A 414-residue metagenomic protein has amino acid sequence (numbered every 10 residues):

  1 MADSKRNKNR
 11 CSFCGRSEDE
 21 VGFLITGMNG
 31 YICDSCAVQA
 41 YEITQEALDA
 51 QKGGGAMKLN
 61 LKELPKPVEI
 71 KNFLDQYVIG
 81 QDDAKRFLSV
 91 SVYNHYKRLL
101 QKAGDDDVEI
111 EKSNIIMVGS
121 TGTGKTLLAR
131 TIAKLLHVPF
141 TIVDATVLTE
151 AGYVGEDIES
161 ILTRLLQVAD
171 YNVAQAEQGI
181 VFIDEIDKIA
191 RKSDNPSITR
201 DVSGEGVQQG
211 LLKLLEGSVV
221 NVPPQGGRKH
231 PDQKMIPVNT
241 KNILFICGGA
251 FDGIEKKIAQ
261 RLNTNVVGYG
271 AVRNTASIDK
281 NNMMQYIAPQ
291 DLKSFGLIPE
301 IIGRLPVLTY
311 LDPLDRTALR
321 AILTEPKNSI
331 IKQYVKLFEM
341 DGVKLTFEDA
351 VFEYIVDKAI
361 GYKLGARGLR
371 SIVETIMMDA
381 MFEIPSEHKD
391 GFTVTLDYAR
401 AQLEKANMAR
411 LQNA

Functional and structural regions predicted by a protein language model:
A2-T26, Y31-C36, E42-G80, K85-T141 (+2 more regions): AAA+ P-loop NTPase nucleotide-binding core of proteostasis motors
